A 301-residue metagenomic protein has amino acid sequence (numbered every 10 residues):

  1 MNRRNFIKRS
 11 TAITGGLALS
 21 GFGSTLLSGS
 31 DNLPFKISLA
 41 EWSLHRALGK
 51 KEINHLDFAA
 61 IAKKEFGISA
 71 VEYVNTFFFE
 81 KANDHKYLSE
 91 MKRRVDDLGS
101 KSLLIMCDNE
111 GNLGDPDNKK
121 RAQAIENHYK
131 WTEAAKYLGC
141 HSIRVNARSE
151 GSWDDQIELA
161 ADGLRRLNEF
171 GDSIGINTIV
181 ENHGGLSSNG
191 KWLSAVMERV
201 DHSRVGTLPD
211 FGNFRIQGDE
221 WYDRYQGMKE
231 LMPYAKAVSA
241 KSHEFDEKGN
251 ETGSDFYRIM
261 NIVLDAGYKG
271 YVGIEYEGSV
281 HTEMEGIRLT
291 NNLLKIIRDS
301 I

Functional and structural regions predicted by a protein language model:
N2-Y137, D155, D172, H202 (+6 more regions): N-terminal pre-domain/capping segments
H55, A124, A160, R224 (+1 more regions): Short, conserved glycine- and acidic-residue-centered signature motifs in active-site or ligand-binding loops
A70-V71, L164-N261: Acidic/histidine-rich catalytic cores of soluble enzymes
V71, L103-I105, I143, T178 (+2 more regions): Hydrophobic residues within beta-strands of alpha/beta enzymes
S100, I176, A266-G270: A short helix->loop->beta-strand "cap" motif at the edges of active sites that frequently abuts
A135-D154, I179-H183: Active-site groove signature of glycoside hydrolases
E150-L164: Active-site cleft segment of glycoside hydrolase catalytic domains centered on the general acid/base Glu
A240, G270-E277: Conserved active-site loop/cleft motifs that coordinate metal ions or position small ligands
